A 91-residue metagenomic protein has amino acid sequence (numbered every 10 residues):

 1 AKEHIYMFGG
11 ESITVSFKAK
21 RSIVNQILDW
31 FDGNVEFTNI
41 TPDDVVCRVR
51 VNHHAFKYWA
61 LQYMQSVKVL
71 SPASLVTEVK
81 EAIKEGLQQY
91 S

Functional and structural regions predicted by a protein language model:
A1-S91: Polybasic (Lys/Arg-rich)
